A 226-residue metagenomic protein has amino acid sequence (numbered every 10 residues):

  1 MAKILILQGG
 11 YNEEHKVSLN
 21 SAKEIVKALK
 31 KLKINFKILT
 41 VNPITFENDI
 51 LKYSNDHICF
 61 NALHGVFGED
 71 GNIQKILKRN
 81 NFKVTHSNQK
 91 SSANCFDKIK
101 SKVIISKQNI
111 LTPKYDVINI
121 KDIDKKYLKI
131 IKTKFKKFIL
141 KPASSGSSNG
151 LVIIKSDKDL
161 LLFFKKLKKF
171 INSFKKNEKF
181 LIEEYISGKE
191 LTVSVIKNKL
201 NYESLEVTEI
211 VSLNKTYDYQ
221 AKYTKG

Functional and structural regions predicted by a protein language model:
M1-K90, N94-F96, K100, N119-Y127: ATP-binding N-terminal substructure of ATP-dependent carboxylate-amine bond-forming enzymes
S18, K114-Y115, K137-K166, E190-T192: Glycine-rich phosphate-binding loop of ATP-grasp-fold ATP-dependent ligases
N55, K78, K102-S106, I130-K134 (+1 more regions): Short, hinge-like loop/turn segments at secondary-structure boundaries
D97-I118: Short, glycine-/small-residue-rich phosphate/pyrophosphate-handling segment
I105-S106, I131-N149, S173-S187: ATP-grasp fold ATP-binding core
K155-D157, L161-G226: Phosphate-binding site of ATP-dependent enzymes
